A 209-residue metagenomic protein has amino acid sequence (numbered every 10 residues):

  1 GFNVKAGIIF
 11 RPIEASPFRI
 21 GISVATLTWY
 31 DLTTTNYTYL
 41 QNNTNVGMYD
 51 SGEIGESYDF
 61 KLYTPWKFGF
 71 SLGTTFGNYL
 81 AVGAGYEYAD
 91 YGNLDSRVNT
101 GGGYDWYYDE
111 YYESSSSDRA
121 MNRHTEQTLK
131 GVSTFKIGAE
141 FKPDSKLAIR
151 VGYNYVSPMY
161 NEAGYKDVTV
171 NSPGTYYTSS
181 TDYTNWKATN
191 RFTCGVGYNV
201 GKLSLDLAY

Functional and structural regions predicted by a protein language model:
G1-Y209: Outer-membrane beta-barrel porins/channels
